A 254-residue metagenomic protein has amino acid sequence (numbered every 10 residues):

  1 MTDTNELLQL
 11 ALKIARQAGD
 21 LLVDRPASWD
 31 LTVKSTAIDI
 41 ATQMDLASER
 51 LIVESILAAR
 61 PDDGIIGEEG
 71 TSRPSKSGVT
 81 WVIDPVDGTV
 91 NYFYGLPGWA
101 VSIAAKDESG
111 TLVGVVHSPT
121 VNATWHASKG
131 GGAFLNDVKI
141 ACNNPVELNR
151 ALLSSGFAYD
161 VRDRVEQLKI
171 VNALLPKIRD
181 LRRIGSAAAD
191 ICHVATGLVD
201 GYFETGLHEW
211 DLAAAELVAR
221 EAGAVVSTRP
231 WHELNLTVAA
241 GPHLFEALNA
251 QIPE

Functional and structural regions predicted by a protein language model:
M1-Q9, K13, L168-P176, A189-E254: Oxyanion/phosphate-interacting regions
M1-V86, A250: N-terminal subdomain of lithium-sensitive/metallo-dependent phosphomonoesterases centered on the IMPase/IPPase/PAP
L21, D62-G64, D180, D200 (+1 more regions): Residue-level detector of anion-binding/catalytic polar loops
L22, D45, I56, T89 (+6 more regions): Residue-level signal for inorganic ion chemistry
K34, E68, I184-S186, R229: Conserved beta-strand termini and adjacent loop/short-helix elements that scaffold enzyme active sites in alpha/beta
L46, R50, E69, P85-G88 (+5 more regions): Generic detector of well-ordered alpha-helical packing
A58, I66, R73-A141, V146 (+2 more regions): Active-site-adjacent structural elements in enzyme catalytic cores
A104-I191, L234-E254: Acidic beta-strand-loop-alpha-helix segment within the catalytic core of divalent metal-dependent phosphate-processing
